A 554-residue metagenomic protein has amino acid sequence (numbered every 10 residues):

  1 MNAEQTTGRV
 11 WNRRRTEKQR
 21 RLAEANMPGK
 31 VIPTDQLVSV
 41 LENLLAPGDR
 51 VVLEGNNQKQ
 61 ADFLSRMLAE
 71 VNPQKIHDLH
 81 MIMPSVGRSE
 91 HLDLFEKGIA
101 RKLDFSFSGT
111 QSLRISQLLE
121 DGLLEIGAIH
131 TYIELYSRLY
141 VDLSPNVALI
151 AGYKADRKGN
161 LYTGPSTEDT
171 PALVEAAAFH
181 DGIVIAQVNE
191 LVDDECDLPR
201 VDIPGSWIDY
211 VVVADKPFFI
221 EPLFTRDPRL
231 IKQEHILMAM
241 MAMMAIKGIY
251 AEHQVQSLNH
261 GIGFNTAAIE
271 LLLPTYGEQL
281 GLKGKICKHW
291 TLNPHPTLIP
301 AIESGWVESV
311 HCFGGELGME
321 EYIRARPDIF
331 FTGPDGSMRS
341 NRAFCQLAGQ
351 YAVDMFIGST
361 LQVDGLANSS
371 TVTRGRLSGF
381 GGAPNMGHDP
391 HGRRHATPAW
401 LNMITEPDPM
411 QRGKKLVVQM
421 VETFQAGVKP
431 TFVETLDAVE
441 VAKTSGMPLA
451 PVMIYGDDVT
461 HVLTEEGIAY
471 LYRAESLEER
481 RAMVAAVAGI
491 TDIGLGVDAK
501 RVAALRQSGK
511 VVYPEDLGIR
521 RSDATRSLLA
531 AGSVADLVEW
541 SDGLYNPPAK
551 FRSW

Functional and structural regions predicted by a protein language model:
M1-W554: Conserved alpha/beta enzyme-core scaffold
